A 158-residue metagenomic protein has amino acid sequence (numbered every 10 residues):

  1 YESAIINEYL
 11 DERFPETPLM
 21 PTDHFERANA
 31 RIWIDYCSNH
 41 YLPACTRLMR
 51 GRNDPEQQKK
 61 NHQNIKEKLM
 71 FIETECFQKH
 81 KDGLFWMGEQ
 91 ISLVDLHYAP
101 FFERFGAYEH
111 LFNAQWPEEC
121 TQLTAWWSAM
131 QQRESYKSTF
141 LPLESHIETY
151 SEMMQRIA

Functional and structural regions predicted by a protein language model:
Y1-Q90, Q155-A158: GST-like domain detector, emphasizing the conserved glutathione-binding G-site in the N-terminal thioredoxin-like
A4, C45, E109, F140-L141: Short, flexible helix/strand-to-coil boundary loops that buttress conserved ligand/catalytic motifs in alpha/beta
D11, F101-F102, F140: Active-site-flanking alpha-helical
W33, W126-W127: Signature tryptophan residues that serve as conserved aromatic anchors
Q78, D82-G83, G106-F112, Y136-T139: Substrate-binding/catalytic groove segments of enzymes that remodel or degrade extracellular structural polymers
W86-F112, W116-T124, M130: GST superfamily/GST-like fold recognition
R133: C-terminal active-site-capping segments
L143-A158: Acidic/histidine-enriched, glycine/proline-rich intrinsically disordered or flexible terminal extensions
